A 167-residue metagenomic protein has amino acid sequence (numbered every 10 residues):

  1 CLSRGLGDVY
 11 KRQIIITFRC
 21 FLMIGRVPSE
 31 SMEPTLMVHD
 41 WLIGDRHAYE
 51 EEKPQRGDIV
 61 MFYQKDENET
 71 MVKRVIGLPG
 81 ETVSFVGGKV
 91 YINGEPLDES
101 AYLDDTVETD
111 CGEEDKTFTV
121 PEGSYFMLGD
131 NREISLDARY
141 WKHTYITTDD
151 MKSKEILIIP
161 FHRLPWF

Functional and structural regions predicted by a protein language model:
C1-Q13: Single conserved hydrophobic/aromatic residue that forms the stacking wall/gate of nucleotide- or nucleobase-binding
S3, S29-S31, S135: Short linear Ser/Thr-Pro motifs
K11-I14, S29-S31, K142-I146: Intrinsically disordered, low-complexity boundary segments flanking structured domains
I16-M32: Aromatic-capped interface at the extracytoplasmic side of an N-terminal signal-anchor transmembrane helix
P34-F167: Soluble "head" domains of membrane/secretory-pathway proteins
